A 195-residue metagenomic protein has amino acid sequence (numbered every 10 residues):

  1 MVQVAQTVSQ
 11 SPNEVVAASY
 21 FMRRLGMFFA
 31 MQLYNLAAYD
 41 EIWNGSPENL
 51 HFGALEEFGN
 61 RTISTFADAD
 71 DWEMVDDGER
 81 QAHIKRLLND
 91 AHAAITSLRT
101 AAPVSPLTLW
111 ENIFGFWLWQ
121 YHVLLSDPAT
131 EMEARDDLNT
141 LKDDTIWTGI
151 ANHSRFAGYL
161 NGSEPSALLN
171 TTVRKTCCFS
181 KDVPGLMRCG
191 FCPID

Functional and structural regions predicted by a protein language model:
M1-L168: Hydrophobic, aromatic-lined core segments that form the binding pocket/scaffold for planar heteroaromatic ligands
T171: Acidic/His metal-coordination segments adjacent to aromatic residues that form catalytic metal sites in metalloenzymes
K175-D195: Local cysteine-cluster metal-coordination motifs and their immediate loop/turn environment, predominantly Fe-S cluster
